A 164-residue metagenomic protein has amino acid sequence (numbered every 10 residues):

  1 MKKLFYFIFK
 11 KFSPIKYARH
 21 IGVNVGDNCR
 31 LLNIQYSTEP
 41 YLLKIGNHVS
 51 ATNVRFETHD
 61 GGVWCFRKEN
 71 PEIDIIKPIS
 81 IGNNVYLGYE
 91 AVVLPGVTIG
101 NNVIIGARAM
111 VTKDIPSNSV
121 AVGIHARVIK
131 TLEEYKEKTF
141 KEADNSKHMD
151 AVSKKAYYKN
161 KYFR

Functional and structural regions predicted by a protein language model:
M1-S37: Extended, small-residue-rich solenoid/repeat segments and analogous flexible loops that form exposed scaffolds
I8, H20, D74-L87, V92 (+1 more regions): C-terminal segments of enzyme domains that contribute to small-molecule binding surfaces
F12, K16, L32-T98, I124-H125 (+1 more regions): Flexible, glycine/small-residue-enriched loop-and-beta-strand segment within the central core of proteins
D27, N83, N101-N102, S117: Short acidic capping loops at alpha-helix termini that bridge into adjacent secondary structure
E90-I104, A109-K113: Beta-rich strand-turn-strand
I104, V120-A121: Short-chain dehydrogenase/reductase
D114, N118, N145-H148: Short arginine-rich
P116, H125-A126: Proline-centered helix-kink/hinge sites
